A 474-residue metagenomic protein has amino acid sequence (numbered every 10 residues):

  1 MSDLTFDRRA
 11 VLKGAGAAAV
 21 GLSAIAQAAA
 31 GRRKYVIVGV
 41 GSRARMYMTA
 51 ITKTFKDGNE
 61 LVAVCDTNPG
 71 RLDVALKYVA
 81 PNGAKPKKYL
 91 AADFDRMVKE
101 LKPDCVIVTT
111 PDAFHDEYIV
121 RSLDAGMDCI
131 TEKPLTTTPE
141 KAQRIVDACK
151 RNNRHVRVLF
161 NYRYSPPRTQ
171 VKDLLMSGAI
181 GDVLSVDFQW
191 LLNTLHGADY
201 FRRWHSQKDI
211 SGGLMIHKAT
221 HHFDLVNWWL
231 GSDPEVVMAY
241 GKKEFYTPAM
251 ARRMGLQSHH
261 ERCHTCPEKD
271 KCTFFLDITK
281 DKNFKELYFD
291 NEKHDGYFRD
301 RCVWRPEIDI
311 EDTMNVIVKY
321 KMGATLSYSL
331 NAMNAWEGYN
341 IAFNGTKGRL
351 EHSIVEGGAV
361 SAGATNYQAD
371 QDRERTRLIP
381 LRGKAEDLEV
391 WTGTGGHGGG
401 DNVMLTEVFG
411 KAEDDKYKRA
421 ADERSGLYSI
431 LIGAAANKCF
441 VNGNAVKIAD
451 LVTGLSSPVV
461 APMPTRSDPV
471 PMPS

Functional and structural regions predicted by a protein language model:
M1-A18: N-terminal secretory signal peptides and thylakoid transit peptides that target proteins across membranes
G14-G83, V408, V470-S474: N-terminal Rossmann-like dinucleotide-binding module
A15-A18, M46, I310-S474: C-terminal helical cap and adjacent loop that interface with cofactors, partners, or active-site loops
G39, R43-A44, H155, Y162-R301 (+2 more regions): Predominantly a Rossmann-like dinucleotide-binding segment in NAD(P)-dependent oxidoreductases
R45-M48, T52, K56-N59, P69 (+12 more regions): Catalytic cores of eukaryotic secretory-pathway lumenal/extracellular enzymes that build and remodel glycoconjugates
A63, C105, S185: Short, Asp-centered acidic motifs that coordinate Mg2+ and/or phosphate in catalytic or ligand-binding sites
P86-P103: A structured beta-alpha segment of the ubiquitous adenosine-cofactor-binding alpha/beta core
E100, D104-C105, P111-D112, D116-R163 (+1 more regions): Beta-strand-loop-alpha-helix segment that lines the small-molecule cofactor/substrate pocket of alpha/beta enzymes
